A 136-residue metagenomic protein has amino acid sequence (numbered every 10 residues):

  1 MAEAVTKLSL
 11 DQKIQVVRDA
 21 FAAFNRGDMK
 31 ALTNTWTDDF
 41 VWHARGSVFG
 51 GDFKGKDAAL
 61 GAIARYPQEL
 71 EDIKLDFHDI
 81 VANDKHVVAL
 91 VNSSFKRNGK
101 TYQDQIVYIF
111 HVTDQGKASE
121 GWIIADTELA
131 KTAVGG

Functional and structural regions predicted by a protein language model:
M1-N34, D38, G136: Short, low-complexity N-terminal intrinsically disordered segments enriched in polar/charged residues
A2-L8, Q12, H43, L60-G136: A beta-strand edge to alpha-helix "cap/lid" segment located at domain peripheries
V17-A20, A31-T33, F40, G55 (+4 more regions): Hydrophobic pocket/interface hotspot
V41-K54: A short gly/proline-enriched turn/hairpin at secondary-structure junctions
